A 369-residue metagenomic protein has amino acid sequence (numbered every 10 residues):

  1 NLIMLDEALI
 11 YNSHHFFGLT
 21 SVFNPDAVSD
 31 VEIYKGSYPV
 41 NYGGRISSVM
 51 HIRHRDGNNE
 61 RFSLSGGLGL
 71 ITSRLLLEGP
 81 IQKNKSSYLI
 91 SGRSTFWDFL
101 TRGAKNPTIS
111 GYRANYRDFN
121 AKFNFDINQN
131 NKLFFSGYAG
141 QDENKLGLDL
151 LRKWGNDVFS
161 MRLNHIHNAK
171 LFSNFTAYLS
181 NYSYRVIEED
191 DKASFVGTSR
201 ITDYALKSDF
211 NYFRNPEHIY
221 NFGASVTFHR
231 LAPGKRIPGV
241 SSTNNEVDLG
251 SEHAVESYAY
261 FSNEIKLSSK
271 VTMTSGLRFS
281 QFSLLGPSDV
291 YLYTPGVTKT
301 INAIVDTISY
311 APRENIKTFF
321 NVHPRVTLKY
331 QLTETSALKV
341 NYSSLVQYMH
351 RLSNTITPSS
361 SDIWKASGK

Functional and structural regions predicted by a protein language model:
A8-Y34: Short acidic/polar hinge/loop motifs at secondary-structure boundaries that mediate gating or recognition
G18-S21, I33-G36, N41-L64, L75: N-terminal periplasmic accessory domains that precede and gate Gram-negative outer-membrane beta-barrel machines
K35, H54, L70-T72, I81-K83 (+7 more regions): Transmembrane beta-strands of outer-membrane beta-barrel pores
I46-S48, F62-L64, I71-L75, R117-A121 (+6 more regions): Hydrophobic, lipid-facing positions within transmembrane beta-strands of outer-membrane proteins
D56-N58, I81-K83, F125-Q129, H165-L171 (+7 more regions): Outer-membrane beta-barrel strand-turn architecture
G69-S94, P107-E143, R152-S173, L179 (+1 more regions): Transmembrane beta-barrel wall of Gram-negative outer-membrane proteins
R152-W154, V158, R162-I166, K207 (+3 more regions): Outer-membrane beta-barrel signature, preferentially recognizing the C-terminal barrel domain of Gram-negative
N221, V226-L332, Y348: Signature of Gram-negative outer-membrane beta-barrel scaffolds
